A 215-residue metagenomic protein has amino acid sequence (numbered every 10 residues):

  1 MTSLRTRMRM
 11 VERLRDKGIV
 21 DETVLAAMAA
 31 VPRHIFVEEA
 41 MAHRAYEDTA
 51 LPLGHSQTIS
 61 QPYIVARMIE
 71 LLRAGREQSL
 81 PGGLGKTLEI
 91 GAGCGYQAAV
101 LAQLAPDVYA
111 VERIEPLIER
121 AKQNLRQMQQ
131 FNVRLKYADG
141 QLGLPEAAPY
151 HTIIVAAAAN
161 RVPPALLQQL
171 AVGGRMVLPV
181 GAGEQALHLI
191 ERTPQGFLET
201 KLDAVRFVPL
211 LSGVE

Functional and structural regions predicted by a protein language model:
M1-L88, V100, L104, L117-F131 (+1 more regions): Class I SAM-dependent transferase core
L72-L198: Conserved nucleotide-cofactor-binding alpha/beta core module
